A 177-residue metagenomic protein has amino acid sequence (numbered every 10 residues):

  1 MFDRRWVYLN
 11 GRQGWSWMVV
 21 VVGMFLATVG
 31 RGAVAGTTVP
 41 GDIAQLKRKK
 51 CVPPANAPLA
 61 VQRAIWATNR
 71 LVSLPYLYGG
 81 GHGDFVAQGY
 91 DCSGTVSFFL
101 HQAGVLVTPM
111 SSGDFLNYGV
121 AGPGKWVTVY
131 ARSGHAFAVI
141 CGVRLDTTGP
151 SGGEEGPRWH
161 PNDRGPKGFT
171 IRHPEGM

Functional and structural regions predicted by a protein language model:
F2-R4, Y8-Y76, S151-M177: Intrinsically disordered, low-complexity, Pro/Ser/Thr/Asn/Gly/Ala-rich spacer/linker segments adjacent to signal
L46-K50, G79-D84, S112-Y118: Short linear capping/connector segments at secondary-structure termini
P54, I65, S97-M177: ...with weaker cross-activation on analogous glycine-rich loops/strands in unrelated enzymes
L71-G89: Active-site nucleophile-His-acid catalytic modules used for acyl/amide transfer and hydrolysis across diverse enzymes
D84-A103: Active-site nucleophilic cysteine motif
